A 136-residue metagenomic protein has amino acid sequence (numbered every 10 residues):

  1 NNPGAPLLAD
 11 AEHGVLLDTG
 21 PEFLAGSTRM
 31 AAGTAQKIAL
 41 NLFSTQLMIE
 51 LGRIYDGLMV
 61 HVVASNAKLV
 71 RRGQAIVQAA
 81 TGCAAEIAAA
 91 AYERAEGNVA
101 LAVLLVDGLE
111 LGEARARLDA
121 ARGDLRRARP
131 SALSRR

Functional and structural regions predicted by a protein language model:
N1-I38, L47-I49: Glycine-rich phosphate-binding loops that contact phosphosugars or nucleotide phosphates
L42, L47-R136: Short, amphipathic alpha-helical interaction segments embedded in low-complexity terminal/linker regions of eukaryotic
